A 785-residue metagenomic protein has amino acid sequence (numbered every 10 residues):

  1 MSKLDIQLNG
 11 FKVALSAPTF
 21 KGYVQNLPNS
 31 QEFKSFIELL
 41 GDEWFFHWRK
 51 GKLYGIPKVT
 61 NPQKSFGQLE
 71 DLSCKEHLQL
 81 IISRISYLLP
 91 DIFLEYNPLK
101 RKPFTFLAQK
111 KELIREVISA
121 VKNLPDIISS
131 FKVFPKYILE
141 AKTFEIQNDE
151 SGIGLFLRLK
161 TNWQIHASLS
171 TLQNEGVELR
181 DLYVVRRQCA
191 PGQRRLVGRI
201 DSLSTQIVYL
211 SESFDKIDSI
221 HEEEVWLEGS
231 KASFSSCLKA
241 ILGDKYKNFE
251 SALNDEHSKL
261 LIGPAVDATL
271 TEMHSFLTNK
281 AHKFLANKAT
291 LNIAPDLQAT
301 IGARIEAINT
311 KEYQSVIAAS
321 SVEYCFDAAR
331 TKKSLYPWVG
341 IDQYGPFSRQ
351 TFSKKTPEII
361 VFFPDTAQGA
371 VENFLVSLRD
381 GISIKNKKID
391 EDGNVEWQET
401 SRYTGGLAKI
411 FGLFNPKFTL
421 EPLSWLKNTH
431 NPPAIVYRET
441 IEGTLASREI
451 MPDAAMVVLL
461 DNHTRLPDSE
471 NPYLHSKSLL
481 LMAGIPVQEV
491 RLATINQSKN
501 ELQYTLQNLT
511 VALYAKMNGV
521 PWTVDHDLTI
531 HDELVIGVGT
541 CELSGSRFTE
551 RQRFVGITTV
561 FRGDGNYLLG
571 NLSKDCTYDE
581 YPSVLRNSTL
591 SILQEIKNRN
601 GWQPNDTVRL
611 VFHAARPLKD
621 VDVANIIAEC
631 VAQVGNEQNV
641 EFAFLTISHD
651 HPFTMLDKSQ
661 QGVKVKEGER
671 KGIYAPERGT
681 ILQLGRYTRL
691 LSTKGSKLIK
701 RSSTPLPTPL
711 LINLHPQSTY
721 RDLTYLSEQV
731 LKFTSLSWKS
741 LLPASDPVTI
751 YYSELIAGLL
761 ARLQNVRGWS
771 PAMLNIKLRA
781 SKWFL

Functional and structural regions predicted by a protein language model:
M1-S202, Q206-I207, S211-L227, E399 (+4 more regions): Long, contiguous domain-sized segments
K12-V13, A17-F66, E70, C74 (+16 more regions): Polar low-complexity intrinsically disordered regions enriched in Ser/Thr and small residues
S235-D468: Long, charge-dense tracts
